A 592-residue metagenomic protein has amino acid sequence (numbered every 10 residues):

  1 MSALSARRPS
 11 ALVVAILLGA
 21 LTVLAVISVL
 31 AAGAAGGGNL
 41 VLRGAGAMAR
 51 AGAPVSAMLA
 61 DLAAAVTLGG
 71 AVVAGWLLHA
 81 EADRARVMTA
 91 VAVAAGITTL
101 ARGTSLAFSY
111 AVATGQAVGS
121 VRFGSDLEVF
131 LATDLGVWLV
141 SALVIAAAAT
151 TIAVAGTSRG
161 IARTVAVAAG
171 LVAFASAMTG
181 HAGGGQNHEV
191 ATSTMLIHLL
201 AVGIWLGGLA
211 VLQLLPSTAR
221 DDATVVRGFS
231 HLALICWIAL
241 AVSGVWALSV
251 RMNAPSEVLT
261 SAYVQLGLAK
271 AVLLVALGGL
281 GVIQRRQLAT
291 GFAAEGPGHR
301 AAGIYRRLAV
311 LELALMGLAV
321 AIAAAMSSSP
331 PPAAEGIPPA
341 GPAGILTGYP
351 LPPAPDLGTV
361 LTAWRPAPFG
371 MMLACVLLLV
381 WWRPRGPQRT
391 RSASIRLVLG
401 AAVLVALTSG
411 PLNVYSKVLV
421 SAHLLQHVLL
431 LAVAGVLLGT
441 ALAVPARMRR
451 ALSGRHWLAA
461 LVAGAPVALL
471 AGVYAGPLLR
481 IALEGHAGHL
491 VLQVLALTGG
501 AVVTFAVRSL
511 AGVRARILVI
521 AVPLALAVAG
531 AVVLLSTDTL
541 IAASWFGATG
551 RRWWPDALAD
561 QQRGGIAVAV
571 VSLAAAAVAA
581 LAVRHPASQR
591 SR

Functional and structural regions predicted by a protein language model:
S2-R592: Alpha-helical membrane segments of multi-pass proteins
